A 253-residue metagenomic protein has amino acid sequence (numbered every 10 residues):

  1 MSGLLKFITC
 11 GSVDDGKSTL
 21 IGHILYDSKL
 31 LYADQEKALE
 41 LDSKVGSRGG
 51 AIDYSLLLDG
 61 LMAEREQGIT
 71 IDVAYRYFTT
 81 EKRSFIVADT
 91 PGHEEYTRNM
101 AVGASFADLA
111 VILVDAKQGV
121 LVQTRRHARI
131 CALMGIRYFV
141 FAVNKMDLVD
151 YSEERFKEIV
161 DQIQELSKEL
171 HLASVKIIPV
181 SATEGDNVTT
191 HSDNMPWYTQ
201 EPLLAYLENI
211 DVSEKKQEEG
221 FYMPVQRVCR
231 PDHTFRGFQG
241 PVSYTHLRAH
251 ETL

Functional and structural regions predicted by a protein language model:
S2-R98, A107, A142: P-loop NTPase switch module centered on the Walker A-proximal segment
K6-C10, T19-I21, L25, L113 (+2 more regions): Helix-rich terminal scaffold detector
R48, D59-I69, K168-V175, E208-F221: Active-site phosphate-binding and catalytic loops of NTP-dependent enzymes
E94, F106-R125, V140, D147-E154: Conserved Switch II/interswitch segment of TRAFAC-class P-loop GTPases
A110-L113, I136-M146, S167-V180: Conserved beta-strand/loop subsegment of P-loop NTPase cores
Y151-N209: Canonical P-loop GTPase G-domain recognition
P231-G240: Short, structured beta-strand/loop micro-motifs enriched in basic residues and often containing a Trp
H246-L253: Single conserved hydrophobic/aromatic residue that forms the stacking wall/gate of nucleotide- or nucleobase-binding
